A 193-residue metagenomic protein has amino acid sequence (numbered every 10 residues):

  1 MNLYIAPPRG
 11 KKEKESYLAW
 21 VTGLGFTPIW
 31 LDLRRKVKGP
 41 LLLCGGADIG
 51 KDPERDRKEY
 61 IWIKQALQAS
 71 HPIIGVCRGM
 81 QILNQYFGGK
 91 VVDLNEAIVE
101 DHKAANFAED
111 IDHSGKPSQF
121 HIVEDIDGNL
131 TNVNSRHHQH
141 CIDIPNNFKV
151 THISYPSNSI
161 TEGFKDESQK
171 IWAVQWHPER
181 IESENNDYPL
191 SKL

Functional and structural regions predicted by a protein language model:
M1-M80, N84-V92, A97-N132, H138-I160 (+2 more regions): N-terminal beta1-alpha1 cap of cysteine-dependent amidohydrolase-like domains
A173: Catalytic beta-strand/loop module used to bind and position nucleotide/cofactor moieties in cofactor-attachment
